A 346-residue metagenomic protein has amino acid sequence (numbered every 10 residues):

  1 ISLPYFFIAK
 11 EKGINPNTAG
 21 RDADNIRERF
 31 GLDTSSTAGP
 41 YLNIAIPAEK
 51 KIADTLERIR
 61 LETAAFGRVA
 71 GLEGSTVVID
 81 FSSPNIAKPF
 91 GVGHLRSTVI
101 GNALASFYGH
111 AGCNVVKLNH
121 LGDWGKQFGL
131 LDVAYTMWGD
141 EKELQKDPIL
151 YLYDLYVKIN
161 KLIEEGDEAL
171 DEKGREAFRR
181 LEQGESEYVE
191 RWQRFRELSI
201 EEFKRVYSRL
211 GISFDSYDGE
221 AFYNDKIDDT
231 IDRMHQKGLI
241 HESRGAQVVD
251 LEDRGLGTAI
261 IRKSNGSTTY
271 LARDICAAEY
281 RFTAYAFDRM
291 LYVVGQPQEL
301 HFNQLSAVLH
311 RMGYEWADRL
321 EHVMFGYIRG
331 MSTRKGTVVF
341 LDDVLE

Functional and structural regions predicted by a protein language model:
I1-E346: NTP-dependent nucleotidyl-transfer catalytic core
